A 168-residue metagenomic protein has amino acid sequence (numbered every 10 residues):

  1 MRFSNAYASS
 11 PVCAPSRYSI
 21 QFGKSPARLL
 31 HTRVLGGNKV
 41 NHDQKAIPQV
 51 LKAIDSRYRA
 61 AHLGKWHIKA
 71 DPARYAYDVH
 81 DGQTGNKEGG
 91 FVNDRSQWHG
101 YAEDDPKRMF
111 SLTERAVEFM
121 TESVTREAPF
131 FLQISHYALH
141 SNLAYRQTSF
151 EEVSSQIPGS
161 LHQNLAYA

Functional and structural regions predicted by a protein language model:
M1-A168: Formylglycine-dependent sulfatase
